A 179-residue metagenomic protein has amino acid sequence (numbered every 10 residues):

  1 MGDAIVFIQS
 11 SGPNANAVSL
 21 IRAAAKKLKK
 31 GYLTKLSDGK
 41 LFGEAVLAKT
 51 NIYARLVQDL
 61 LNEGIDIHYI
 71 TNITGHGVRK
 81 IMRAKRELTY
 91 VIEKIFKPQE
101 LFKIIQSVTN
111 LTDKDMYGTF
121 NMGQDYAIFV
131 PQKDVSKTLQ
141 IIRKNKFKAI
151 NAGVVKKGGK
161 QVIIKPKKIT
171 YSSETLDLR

Functional and structural regions predicted by a protein language model:
M1-K35, V162: Phosphate/diphosphate-binding glycine-rich loops and adjacent basic-rich segments that engage nucleotide
Q9-L20, A45-I52, I73: Short, contiguous, pocket-lining structural segments that sit at or immediately flank catalytic/ligand-binding sites
D38-G43, N51-R179: Glycine-/charge-enriched secondary-structure boundary and capping motifs
